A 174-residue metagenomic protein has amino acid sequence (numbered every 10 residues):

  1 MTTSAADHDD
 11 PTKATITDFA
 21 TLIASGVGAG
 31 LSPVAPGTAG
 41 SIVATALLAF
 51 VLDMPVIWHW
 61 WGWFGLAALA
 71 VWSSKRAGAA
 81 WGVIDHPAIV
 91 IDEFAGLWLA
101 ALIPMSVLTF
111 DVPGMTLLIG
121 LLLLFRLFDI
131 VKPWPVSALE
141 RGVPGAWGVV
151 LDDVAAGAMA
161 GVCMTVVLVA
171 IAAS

Functional and structural regions predicted by a protein language model:
T2-S41, W72-A101, D111, R126-M159: Interhelical loop and helix-boundary elements at the membrane-water interface of polytopic inner-membrane proteins
I23, A39, V43, L47 (+7 more regions): Lipid-exposed faces of alpha-helical membrane segments in multi-pass integral membrane proteins
L48-W61, A101-L117, T165-S174: Helix-coil boundary and interhelical linker segments in multi-pass alpha-helical membrane proteins
V56-K75, G82, V112-L124: Membrane-embedded alpha-helical segments that form the functional core of polytopic membrane enzymes, especially those
